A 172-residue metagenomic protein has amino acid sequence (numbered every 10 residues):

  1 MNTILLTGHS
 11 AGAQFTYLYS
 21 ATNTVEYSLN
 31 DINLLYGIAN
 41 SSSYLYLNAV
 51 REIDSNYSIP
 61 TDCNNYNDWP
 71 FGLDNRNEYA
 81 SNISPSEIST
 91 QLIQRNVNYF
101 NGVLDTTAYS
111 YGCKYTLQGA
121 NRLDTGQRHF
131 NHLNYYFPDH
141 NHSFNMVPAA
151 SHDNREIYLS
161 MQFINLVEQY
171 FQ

Functional and structural regions predicted by a protein language model:
M1, N23-N30, Y136-P138: Alpha-helix termini
M1-L6, A11, D31: Gly/Ser-rich "nucleophile elbow"/oxyanion-hole loop immediately N-terminal to the catalytic nucleophile in hydrolases
T3-T7, L117-N121, S151-R155: Conserved aromatic-histidine-acidic binding/catalytic patches
T7-A11, Y19-S20, I38-S42, F100-L104 (+1 more regions): Active-site-proximal beta-strand/loop segments in catalytic clefts of secreted hydrolases
A13-E26, M161: Short glycine-enriched nucleophile-adjacent loop and the immediately C-terminal alpha-helix near the catalytic center
S20, A49-E52, Y158-L159: Short coil/turn segments at secondary-structure boundaries
S28-Y135: The feature captures the conserved acid-bearing segment of alpha/beta-hydrolase catalytic domains
V97-F100, L104, S110-K114, Q127-Q172: C-terminal catalytic histidine-bearing segment of alpha/beta-hydrolase fold enzymes
